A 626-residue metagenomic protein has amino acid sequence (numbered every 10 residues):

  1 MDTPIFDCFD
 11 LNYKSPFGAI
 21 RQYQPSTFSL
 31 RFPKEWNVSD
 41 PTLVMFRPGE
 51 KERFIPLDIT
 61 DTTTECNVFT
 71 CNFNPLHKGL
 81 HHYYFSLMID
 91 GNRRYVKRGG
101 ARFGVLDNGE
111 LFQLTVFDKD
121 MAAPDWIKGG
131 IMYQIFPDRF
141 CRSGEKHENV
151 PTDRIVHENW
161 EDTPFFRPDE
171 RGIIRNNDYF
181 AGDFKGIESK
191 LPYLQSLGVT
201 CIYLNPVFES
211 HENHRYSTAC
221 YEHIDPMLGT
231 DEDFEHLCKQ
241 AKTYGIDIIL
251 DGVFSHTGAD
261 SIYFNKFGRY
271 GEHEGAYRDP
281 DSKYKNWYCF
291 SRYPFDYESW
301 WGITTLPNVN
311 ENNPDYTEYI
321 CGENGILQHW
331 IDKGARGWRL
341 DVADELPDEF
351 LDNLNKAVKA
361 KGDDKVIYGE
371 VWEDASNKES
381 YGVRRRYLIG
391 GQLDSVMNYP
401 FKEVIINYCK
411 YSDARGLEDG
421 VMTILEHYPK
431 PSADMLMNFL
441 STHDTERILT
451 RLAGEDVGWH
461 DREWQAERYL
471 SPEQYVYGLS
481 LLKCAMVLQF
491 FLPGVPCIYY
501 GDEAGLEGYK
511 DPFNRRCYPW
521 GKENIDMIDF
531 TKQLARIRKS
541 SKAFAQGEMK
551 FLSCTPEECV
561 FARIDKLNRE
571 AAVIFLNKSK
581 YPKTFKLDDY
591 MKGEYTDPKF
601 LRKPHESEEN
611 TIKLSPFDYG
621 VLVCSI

Functional and structural regions predicted by a protein language model:
M1-G130: Glycan-association/targeting regions that enable binding to alpha-glucans and other polysaccharides
S15-F17, T27, L552-Y590: Carbohydrate-binding surface patches
L30, I135, L194, L204 (+10 more regions): Conserved, mostly hydrophobic/aromatic
K34, S607-I626: C-terminal beta-strand-rich structural cap/linker in extracellular carbohydrate-active enzymes
W36-V38, D589-R602: Solvent-exposed beta-hairpin/edge-strand motifs
F136-T200, V207-K333, L354-K361: Substrate-binding/active-site clefts of carbohydrate-active enzymes
D138, Y381-G382, M437-L470, M486-N524: Aromatic/acidic polysaccharide-binding cleft in carbohydrate-active enzymes
C238-D247, S255-H256, S261-E272, I326 (+5 more regions): Active-site-proximal helices and loops of the catalytic beta/alpha 8
